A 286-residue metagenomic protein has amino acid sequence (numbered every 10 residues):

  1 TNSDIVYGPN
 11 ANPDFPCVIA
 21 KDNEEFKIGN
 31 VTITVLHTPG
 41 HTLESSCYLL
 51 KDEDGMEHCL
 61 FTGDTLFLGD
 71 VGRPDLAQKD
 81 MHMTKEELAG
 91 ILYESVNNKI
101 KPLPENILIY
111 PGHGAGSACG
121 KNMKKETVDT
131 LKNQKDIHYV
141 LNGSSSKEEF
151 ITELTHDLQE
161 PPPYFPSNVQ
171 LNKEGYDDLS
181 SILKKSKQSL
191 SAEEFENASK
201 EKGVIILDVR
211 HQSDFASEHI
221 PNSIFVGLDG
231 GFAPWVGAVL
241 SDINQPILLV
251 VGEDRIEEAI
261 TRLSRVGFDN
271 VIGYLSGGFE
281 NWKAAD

Functional and structural regions predicted by a protein language model:
T1-V35, K51, M56-H58, D242: Active-site HxH/HxHxD metal-binding segment of metal-dependent hydrolases
I5, C17-I19, I109, I206 (+2 more regions): Conserved beta-strand scaffold positions in the cores of enzyme catalytic domains, especially in NTP/NDP-utilizing
V6-P9, G112, V250, Y274-L275: Generic beta-sheet signal
Y7, L60-F61, I206, L248-L249: Structural beta-sheet core signal
E25-G55, C59-L60, K184-E194: Core dinuclear metal-dependent hydrolase active-site scaffold
T38, T62, I205-R210, S223-V226: Short hydrophobic beta-strand that contains or immediately precedes a catalytic carboxylate
T42-P161: Metallo-beta-lactamase
R73-D75, E86, N133-Q170, E174 (+3 more regions): Rhodanese-like catalytic fold shared by cysteine-dependent sulfurtransferases and DSP/PTP-type phosphatases
